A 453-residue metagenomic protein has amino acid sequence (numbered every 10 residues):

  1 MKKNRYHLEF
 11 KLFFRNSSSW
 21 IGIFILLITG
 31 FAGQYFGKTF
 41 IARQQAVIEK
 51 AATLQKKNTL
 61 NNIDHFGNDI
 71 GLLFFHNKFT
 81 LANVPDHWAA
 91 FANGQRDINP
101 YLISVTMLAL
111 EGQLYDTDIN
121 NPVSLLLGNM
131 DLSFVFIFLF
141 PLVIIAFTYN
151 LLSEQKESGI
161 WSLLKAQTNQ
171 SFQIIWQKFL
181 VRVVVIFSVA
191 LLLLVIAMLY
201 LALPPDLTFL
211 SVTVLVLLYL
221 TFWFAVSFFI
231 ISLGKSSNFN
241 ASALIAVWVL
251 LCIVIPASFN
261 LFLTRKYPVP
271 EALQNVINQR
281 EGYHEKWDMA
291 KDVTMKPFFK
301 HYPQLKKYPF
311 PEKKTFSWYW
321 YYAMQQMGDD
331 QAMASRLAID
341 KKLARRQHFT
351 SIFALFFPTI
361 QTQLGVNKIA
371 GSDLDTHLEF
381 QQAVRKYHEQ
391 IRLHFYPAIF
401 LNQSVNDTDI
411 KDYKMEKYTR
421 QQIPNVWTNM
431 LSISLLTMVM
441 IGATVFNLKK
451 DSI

Functional and structural regions predicted by a protein language model:
M1-L125, A241, W248-I453: Transmembrane alpha-helical segments and their membrane-interface loop/helix boundaries that make up the transmembrane
N4-L12, S162, A166, K235: Short amphipathic alpha-helical coupling elements at transmembrane boundaries
R15-N16, L217-I255: A structural motif at transmembrane helix-loop-helix junctions in multipass membrane proteins
S18, Q170-S171, P205, F209 (+1 more regions): Membrane-helix interface segments
G30-K38, V123, L127-L142, Q177 (+3 more regions): Secretory targeting signals
G128-E154, S158, M440: Long, hydrophobic alpha-helical segments
A146-F187, L448, S452: Helix-loop-helix units of permease transmembrane domains in multi-pass membrane transporters, especially ABC
Y149-S153, A197, L201, S227 (+4 more regions): Membrane-water interface at transmembrane helix exits
